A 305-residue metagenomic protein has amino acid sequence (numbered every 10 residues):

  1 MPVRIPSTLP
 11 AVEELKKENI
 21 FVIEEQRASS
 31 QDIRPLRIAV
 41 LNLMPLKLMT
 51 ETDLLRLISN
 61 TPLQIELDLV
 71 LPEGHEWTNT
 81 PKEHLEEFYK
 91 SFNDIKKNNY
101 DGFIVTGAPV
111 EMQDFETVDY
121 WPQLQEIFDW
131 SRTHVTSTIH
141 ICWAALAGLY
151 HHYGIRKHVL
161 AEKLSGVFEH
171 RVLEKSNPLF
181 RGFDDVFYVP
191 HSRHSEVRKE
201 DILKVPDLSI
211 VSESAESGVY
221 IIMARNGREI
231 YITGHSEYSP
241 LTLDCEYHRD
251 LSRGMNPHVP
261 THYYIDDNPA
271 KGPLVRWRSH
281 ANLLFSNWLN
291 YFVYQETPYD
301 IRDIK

Functional and structural regions predicted by a protein language model:
M1-G74, Y89, I95, N99 (+1 more regions): Amide-donor transfer/coupling interface in amidating biosynthetic enzymes
D53-L55, E83-H84, T117-Y120, Y153-R156 (+2 more regions): Short, glycine/charged-enriched secondary-structure capping and boundary segments
E73-E86: N-terminal beta-loop-helix "entrance" segment that forms/cooperates in small-molecule cofactor or anionic ligand
L85, Y89-N93, F115: Helical hinge/lid and interdomain linker segments adjacent to catalytic or ligand-binding clefts that mediate domain
V105-E174: Cysteine-nucleophile active-site neighborhood
